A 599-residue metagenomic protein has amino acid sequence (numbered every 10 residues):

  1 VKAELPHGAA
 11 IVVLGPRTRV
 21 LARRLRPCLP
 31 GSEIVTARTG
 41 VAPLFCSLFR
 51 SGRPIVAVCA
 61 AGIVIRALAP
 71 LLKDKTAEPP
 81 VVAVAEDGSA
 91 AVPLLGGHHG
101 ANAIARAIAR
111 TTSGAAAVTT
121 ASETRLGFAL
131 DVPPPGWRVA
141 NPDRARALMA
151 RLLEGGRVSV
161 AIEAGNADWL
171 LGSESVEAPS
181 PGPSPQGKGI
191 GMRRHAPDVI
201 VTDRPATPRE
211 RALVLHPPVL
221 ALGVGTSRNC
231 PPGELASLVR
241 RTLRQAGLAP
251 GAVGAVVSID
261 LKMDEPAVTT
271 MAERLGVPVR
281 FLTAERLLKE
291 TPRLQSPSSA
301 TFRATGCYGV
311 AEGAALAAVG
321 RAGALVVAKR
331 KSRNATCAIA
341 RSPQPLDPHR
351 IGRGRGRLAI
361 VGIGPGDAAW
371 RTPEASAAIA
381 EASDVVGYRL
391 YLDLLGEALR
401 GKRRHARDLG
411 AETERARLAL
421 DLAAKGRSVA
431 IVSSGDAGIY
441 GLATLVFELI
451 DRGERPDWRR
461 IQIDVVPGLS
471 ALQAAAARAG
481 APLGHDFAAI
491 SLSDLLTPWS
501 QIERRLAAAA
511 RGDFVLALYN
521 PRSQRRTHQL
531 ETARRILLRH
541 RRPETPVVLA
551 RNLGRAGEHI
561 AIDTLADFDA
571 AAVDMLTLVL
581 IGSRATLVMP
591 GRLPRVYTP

Functional and structural regions predicted by a protein language model:
K2, H7-L21, P27-A69, T269-T270 (+5 more regions): Class I S-adenosyl-L-methionine
T18-P27, R38-L44, L48-P54, V58-N102 (+8 more regions): Conserved mixed alpha/beta catalytic, RNA-binding, or beta-rich assembly cores of soluble enzyme, regulatory
K75-A129, I259, V268-V310, D464-Q473 (+1 more regions): Long, charge-dense
A101-R110, R138-P142, P297-E312, R427-S433 (+3 more regions): A polyampholytic, Gly/Pro-enriched intrinsically disordered region
G165-E177, Q295-S299, L358, R427-V429 (+1 more regions): A contiguous loop/helix-start segment that scaffolds small-molecule binding in enzyme catalytic cores
P181, P185-R193: A cross-taxon signal for low-complexity, glycine/charged-rich
V199-T207, V214-L215, A314-L346, V573-T586: C-terminal edge-of-domain segments
G441-G512: Class I SAM-dependent methyltransferase SAM-binding "motif I" and its flanking Rossmann-like core
